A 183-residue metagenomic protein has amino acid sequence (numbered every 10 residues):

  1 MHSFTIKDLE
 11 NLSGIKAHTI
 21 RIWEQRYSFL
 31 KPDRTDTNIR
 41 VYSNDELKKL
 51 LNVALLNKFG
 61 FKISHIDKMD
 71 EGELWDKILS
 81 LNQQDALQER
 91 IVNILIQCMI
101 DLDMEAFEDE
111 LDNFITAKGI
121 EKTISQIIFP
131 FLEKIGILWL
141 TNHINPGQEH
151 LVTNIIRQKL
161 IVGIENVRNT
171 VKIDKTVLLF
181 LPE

Functional and structural regions predicted by a protein language model:
M1-L12: A short, Lys/Arg-rich alpha-helix, primarily the initiator
S3, V41, L178: Short aromatic/hydrophobic contact patches that present stacked aromatics for nucleic-acid/ligand binding
L12, A17-R21, R26-R168: Long amphipathic alpha-helical segments
T170-V177: A short, charged/proline- and glycine-enriched loop that marks the coil->beta-strand transition at the N-terminal
F180-E183: Structural motif
